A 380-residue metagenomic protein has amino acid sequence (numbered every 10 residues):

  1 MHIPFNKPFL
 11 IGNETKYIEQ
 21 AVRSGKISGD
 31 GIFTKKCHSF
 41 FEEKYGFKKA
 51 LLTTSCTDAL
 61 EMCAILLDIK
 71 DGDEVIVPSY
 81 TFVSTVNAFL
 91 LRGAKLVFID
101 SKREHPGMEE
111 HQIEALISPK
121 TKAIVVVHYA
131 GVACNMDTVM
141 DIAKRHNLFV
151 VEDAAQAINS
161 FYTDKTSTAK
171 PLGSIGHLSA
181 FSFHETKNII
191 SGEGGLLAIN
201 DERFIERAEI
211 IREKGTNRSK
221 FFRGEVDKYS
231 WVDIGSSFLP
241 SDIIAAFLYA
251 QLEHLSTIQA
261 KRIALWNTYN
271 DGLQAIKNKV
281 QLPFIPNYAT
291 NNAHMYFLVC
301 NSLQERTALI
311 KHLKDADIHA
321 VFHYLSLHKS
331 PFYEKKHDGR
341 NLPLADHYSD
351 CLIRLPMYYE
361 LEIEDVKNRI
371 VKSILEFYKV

Functional and structural regions predicted by a protein language model:
M1-I27, S230-V232, P356: N-terminal "arm"/small-domain region of PLP-dependent enzymes with the aminotransferase-like
I27-E74, A88-R92, F98-D100, K165: Phosphate-binding glycine-rich loop
T34-S39, K44-A50, H111, A123-V127 (+5 more regions): PLP-dependent aminotransferase class I/II
D71, V77, F98, V150-E152 (+1 more regions): Hydrophobic residues in well-ordered beta-strands that form the structural core
T81-V86: Conserved coil-to-alpha-helix start sites within the AMP-binding
R92, R145-H146, A316: Helix C-cap/helix->beta junction micro-motif
K95-H105, V321: Short beta-strand->loop structural element characteristic of the AMP-binding/adenylate-forming
E104-S191, L196-R203, R354: Active-site phosphate-binding strand-loop segment of PLP-dependent enzymes
